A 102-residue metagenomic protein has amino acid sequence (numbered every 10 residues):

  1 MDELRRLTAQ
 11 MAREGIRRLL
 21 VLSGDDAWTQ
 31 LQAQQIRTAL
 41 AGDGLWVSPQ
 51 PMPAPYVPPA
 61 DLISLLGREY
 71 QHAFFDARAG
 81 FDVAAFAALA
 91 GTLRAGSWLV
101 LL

Functional and structural regions predicted by a protein language model:
M1-G42, W46-S48: Glycine-rich P-loop/Walker A and Walker A-like loops and their local beta1-loop-alpha1 context in P-loop NTPases
P49-L102: Accessory nucleic-acid engagement/destabilization modules that flank
